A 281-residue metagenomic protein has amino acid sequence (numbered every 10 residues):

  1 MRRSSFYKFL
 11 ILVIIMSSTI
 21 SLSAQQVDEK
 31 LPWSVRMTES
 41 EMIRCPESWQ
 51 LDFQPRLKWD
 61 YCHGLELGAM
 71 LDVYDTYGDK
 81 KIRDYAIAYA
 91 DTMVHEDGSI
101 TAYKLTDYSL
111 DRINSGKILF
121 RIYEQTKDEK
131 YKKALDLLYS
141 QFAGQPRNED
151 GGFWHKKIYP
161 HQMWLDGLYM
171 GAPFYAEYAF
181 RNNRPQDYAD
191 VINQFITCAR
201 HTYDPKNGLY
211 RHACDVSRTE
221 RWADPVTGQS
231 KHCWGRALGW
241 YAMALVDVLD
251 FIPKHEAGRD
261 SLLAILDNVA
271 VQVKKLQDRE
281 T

Functional and structural regions predicted by a protein language model:
M1-Q26: Bacterial Sec-dependent N-terminal signal peptides
Q25-T92, E129-L137, Q145, E149-D150: Low-complexity, Ser/Thr/Pro/Gly-enriched N-terminal "stalk/linker" regions
Q50-L57, L65-L71, S109-I122, F153-G167 (+2 more regions): Carbohydrate-binding/catalytic loop surfaces
G64-D79, N114-D128, A172-R184, W240-G258: Well-ordered alpha-helical scaffold segments within catalytic/enzyme domains
I87-E124: Blade-loop segments of beta-propeller domains
Y131-M170: Asp-box/WD-like beta-propeller blade repeats and closely related beta-sheet repeat scaffolds
P185-V246: Loop-centered beta-sheet repeat module
R259-T281: Non-catalytic carbohydrate-binding regions of carbohydrate-active enzymes
